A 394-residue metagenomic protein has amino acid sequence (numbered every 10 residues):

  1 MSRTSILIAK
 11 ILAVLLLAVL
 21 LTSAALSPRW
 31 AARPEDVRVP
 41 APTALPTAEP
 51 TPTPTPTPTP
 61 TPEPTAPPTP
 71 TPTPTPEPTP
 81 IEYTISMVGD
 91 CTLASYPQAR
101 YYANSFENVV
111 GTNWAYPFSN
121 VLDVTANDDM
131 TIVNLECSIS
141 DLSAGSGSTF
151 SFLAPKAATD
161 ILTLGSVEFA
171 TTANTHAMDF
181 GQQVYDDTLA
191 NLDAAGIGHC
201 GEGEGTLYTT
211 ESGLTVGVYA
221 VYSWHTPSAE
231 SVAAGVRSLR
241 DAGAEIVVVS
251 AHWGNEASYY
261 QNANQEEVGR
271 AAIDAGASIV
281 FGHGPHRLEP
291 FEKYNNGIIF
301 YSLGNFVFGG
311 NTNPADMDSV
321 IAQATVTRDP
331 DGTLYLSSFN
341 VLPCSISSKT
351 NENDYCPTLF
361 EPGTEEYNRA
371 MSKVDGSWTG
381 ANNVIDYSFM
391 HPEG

Functional and structural regions predicted by a protein language model:
M1-L15: N-terminal Sec-pathway targeting helices
L16-L21: Hydrophobic core
T22-A41, E63, P67, T71-G394: Acidic, metal/ion-coordinating pockets
V37-T53: Short extracytoplasmic/periplasmic juxtamembrane "stem" segments immediately C-terminal to an N-terminal membrane anchor
T55-T61: Soluble extramembrane regions of membrane proteins in the secretory/endomembrane system
